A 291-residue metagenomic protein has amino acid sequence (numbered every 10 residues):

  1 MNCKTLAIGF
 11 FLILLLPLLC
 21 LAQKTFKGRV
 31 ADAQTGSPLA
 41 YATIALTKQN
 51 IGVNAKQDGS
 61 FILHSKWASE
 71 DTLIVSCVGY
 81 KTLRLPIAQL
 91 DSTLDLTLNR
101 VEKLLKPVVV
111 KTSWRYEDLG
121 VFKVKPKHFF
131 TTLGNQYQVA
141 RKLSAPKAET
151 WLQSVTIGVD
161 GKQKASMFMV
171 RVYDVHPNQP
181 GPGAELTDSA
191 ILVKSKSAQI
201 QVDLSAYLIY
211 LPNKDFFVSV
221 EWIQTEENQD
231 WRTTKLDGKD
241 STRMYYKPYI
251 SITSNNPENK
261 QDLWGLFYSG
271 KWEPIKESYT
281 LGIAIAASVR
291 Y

Functional and structural regions predicted by a protein language model:
M1-R29, Y291: Bacterial Sec-dependent N-terminal signal peptides
F26, A33-K48: Short, ordered, surface-exposed loop/turn motifs in non-cytosolic proteins
F26-D32, G59-F61, L96, V108: A short, amphipathic beta-strand motif
L46, T72-L85: A short, solvent-exposed loop/turn motif at the edges and junctions of modular extracellular/periplasmic domains
N50-S60: Short, acidic Ser/Thr/Gly-rich low-complexity loop/linker segments typical of extracellular and cell-surface proteins
I62-E70, I209-L211: Short Pro-Gly-centered beta-turn/loop motif in secreted/extracellular proteins
E102-H176, D215, E221-Y291: Beta-sheet-rich sandwich/jelly-roll-like modules and their strand-loop junctions
